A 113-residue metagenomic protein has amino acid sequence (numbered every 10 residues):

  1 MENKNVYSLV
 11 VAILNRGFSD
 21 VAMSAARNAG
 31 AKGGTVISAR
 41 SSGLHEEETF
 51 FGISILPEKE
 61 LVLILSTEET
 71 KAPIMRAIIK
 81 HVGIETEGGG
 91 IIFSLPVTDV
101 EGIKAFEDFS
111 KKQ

Functional and structural regions predicted by a protein language model:
M1-Q113: Positively charged, small/polar-rich N-terminal and surface patches that mediate targeting and assembly and bind
